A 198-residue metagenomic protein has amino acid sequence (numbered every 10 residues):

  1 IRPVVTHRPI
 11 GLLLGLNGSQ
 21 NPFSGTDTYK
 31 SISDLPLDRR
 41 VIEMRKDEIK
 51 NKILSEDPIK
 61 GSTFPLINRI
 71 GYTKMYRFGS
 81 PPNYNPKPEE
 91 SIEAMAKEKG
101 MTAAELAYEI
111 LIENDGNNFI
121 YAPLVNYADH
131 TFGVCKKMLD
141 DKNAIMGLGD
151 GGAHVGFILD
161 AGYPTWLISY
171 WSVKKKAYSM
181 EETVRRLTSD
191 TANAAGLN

Functional and structural regions predicted by a protein language model:
I1-M146: Polyanionic/metal-chelating signatures
V4, G100, D150, T183 (+1 more regions): Divalent metal-coordination and catalytic microenvironments
P88, P164, L187-T188: N-terminal alpha-helical segment
I92-A94, I168-S172, S189-A192: Amphipathic alpha-helical segments within well-ordered protein domains
A96, N118, S172-K175, A195: Short amphipathic alpha-helical interaction patches enriched in hydrophobic/aromatic residues with interspersed Lys/Arg
E105-L111, M180-T188: Short, well-structured alpha-helical segments that form the helix of a local strand-helix-strand
I120-D129, C135, Y178-R185, A192-N198: Acidic, glycine-enriched loop/beta-strand segments at the rims of small-molecule binding/catalytic pockets
F132-D140, G149-Y178: Substrate-recognition/cap regions that form aromatic- and gly/pro-loop-enriched pockets for small-molecule ligands
